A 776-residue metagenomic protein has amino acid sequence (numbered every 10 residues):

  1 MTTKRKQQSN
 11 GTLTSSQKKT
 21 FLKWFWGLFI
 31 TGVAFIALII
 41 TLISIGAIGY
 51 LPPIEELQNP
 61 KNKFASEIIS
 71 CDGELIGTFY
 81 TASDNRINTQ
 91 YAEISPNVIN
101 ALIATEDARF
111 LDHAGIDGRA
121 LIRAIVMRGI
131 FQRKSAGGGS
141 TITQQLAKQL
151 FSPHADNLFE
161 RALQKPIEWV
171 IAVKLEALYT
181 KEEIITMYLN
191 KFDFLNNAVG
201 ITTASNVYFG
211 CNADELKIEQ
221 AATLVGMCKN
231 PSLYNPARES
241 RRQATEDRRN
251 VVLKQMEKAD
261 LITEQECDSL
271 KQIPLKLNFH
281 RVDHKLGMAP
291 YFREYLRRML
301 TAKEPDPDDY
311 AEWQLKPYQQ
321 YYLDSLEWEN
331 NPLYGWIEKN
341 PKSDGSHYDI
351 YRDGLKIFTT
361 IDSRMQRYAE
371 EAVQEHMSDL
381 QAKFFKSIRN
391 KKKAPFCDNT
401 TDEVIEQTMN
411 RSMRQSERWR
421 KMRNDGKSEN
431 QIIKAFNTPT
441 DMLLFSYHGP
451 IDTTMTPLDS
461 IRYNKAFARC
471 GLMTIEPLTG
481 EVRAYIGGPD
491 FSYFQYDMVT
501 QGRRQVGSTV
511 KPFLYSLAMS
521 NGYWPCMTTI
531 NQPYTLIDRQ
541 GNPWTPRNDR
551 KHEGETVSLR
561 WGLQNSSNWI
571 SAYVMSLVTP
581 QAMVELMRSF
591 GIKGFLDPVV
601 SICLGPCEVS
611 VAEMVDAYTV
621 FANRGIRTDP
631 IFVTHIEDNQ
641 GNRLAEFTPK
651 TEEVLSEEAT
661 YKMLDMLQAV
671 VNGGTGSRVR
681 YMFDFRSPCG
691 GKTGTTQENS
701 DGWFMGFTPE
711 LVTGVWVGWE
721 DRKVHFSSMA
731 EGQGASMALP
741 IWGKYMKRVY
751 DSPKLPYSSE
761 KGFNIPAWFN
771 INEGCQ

Functional and structural regions predicted by a protein language model:
T2-I69, R109, G129, L380: N-terminal type II signal-anchor transmembrane helix that functions as the membrane-insertion/stop-transfer segment
R86-A92, I357, N464-C470, Y493-F513 (+2 more regions): Short active-site loop at a secondary-structure junction that contains or immediately precedes the catalytic residue(s)
L102-I103, V251, M256, A369 (+7 more regions): Active-site SXXK
L111-L121, V199-T202, T263-D268, M519-D538 (+2 more regions): Short, well-structured active-site flanking segments
I130-H154, D214, H280-R298, Y523-M583 (+3 more regions): Conserved catalytic neighborhood of penicillin-recognizing serine enzymes
K134-K421, R588, K593, S601-G605 (+2 more regions): Non-catalytic, structured segments within soluble enzyme domains
T359, S363-D379, S412-E476, E481 (+5 more regions): A penicillin-recognizing enzyme superfamily signal
P543-K551, T579-D616, G625, D629-P630: Mid-domain, small-residue-enriched loop/turn segments at the edges of structured enzyme/sensor domains
